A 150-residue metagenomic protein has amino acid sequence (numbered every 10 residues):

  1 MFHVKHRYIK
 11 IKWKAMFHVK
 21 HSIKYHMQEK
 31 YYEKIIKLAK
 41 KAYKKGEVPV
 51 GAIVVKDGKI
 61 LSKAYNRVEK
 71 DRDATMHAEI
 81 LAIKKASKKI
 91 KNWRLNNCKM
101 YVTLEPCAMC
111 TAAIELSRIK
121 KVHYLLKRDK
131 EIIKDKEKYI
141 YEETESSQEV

Functional and structural regions predicted by a protein language model:
V4-R7, V19-S22: Short hydrophobic alpha-helical segments enriched in small aliphatic residues
M27-K45: Short, basic/aromatic recognition patches
E33, S62-V150: Zn2+-dependent cytidine deaminase-like catalytic core
G46-V50, N96: Short, basic and Ser/Thr-rich N-terminal targeting/leader segments
V50-G58: Short beta-strand scaffold segments in enzyme catalytic cores
